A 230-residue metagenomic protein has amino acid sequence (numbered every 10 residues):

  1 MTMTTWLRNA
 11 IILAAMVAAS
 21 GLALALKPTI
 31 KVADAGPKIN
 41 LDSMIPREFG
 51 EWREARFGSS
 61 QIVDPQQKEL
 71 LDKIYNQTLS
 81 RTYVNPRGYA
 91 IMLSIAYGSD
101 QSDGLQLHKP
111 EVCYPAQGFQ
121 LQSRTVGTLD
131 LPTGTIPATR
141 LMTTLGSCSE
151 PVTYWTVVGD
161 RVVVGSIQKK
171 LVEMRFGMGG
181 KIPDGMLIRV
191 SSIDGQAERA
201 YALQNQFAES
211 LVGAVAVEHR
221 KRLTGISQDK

Functional and structural regions predicted by a protein language model:
M1-T2: N-terminal Lys/Arg-rich, disordered targeting/topogenic segments
W6-A14, A18-S20, L24, K31 (+1 more regions): A short, solvent-exposed beta-edge/loop patch
T29-P46: Alpha-helical transmembrane signal-anchor/signal-peptide segments
I39, P46-R47, Q77, I182 (+1 more regions): A generic "functional-site adjacency" signal
M44-S59, G185-S192: Hydrophobic/aromatic-rich, well-ordered segments within soluble, folded domains that form packed cores
R53-R56, S60-F176: Short, solvent-exposed recognition patches
